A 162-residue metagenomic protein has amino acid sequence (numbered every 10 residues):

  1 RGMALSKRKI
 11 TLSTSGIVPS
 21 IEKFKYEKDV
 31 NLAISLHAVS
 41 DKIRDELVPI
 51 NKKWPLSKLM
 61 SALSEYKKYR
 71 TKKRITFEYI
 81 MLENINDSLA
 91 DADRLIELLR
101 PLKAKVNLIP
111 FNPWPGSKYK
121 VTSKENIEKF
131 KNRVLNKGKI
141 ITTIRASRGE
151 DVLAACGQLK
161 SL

Functional and structural regions predicted by a protein language model:
R1-K137: Conserved AdoMet/S-adenosylmethionine-binding subsite of the radical SAM
L108, T143-A146: A structural preference for short, hydrophobic beta-strand core positions in alpha/beta folds
K139-I141: Internal helix-turn-beta structural module
S147-L162: Radical SAM enzyme core and accessory elements
